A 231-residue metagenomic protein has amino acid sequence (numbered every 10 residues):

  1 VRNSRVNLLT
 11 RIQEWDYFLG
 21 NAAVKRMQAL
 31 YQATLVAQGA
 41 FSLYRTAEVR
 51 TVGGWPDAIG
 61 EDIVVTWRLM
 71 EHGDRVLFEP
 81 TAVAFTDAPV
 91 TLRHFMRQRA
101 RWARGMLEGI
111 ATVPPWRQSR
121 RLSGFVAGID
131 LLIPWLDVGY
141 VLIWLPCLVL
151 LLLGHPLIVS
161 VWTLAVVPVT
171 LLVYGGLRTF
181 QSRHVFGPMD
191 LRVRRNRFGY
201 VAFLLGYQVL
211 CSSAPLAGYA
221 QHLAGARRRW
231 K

Functional and structural regions predicted by a protein language model:
V1-I59, A100-A103, L107, A111: Long helical/loop segments within the catalytic core of UDP-sugar-dependent glycosyltransferases, especially the large
E14, F18, V90-H94, N196: Transmembrane helical bundle of ABC transporter permease
D57, T66-F85: Catalytic donor-sugar/metal-binding loop of nucleotide-sugar-dependent glycosyltransferases
V65-T66, F95: Short, hydrophobic alpha-helical packing/hinge segments within bilobed ligand-binding/sensory domains
F78-E79, F85-R97: Catalytic cores of eukaryotic secretory-pathway lumenal/extracellular enzymes that build and remodel glycoconjugates
T81, Y219-K231: Membrane-interface alpha-helices
F95-W135: Active-site-adjacent helix/loop segment of glycosyltransferases that harbors family-specific signature motifs
D130-A224: Membrane-embedded multi-pass helical conduit in multi-pass membrane proteins, especially envelope-biosynthetic
